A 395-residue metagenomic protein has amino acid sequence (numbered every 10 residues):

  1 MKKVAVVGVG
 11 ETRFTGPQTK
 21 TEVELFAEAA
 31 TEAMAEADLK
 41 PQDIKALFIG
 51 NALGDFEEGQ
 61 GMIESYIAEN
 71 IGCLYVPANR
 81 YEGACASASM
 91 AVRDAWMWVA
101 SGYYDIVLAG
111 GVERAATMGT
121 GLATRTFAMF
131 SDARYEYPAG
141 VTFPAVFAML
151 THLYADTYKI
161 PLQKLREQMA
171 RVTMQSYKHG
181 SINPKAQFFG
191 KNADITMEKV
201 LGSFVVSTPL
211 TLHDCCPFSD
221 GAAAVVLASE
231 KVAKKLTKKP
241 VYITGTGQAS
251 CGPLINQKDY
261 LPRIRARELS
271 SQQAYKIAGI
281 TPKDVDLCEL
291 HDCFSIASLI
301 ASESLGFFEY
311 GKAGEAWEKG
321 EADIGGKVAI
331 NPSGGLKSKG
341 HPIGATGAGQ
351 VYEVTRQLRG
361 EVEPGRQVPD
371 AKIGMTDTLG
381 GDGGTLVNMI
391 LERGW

Functional and structural regions predicted by a protein language model:
M1-A86, D94, Y154-Q168, V172 (+5 more regions): Conserved active-site "lid/cap" helical segment
M1-V23, A133, Y137, T157 (+8 more regions): Condensing-enzyme catalytic core mediating Claisen C-C bond formation in acyl metabolism
K20-A27, E57-G61, S89, V141-A148 (+7 more regions): Electropositive phosphate-/nucleotide-binding environments in soluble metabolic enzymes
P41-N51, P77-G83, V107-V112, R166-M174 (+5 more regions): Beta-strand segments within the central parallel beta-sheet cores of soluble alpha/beta enzyme folds
G54-M62, I255-D259, D292-E315, G326 (+2 more regions): Short glycine/threonine-rich loop-to-helix capping motif typified by GTGT followed within a few residues by an Asp-Pro
G54-V107, R114-V146, G190-P217, A249-C251 (+2 more regions): Conserved catalytic cysteine-centered active-site region of acyl-thioester-dependent Claisen-condensing enzymes
E82-E113, A145-N183, V225-K231, K339-V362: Active-site-proximal alpha-helical scaffold in enzymes
A249, A274-T281, H291, A301-F308: Short hydrophobic alpha-helical module
